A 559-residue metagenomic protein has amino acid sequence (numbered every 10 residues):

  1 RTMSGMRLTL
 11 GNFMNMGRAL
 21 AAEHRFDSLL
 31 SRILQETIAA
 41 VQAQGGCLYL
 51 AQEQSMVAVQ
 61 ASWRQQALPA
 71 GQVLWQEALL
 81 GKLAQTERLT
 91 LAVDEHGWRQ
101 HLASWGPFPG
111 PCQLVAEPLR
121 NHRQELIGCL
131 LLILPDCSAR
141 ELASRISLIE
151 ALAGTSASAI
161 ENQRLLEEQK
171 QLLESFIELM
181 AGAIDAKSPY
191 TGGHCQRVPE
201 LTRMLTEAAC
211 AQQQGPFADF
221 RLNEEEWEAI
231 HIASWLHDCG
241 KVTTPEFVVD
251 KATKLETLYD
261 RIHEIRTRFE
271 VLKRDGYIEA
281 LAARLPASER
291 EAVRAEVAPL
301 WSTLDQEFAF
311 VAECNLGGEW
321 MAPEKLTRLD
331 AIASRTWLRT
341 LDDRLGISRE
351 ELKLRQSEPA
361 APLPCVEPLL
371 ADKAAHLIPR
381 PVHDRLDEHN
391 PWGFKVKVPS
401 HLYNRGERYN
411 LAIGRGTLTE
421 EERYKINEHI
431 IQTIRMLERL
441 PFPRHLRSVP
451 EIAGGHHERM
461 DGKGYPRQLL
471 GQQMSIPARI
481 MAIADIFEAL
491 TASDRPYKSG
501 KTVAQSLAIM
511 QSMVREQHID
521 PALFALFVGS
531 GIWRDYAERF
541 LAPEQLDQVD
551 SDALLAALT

Functional and structural regions predicted by a protein language model:
R1-G5, I127-E150, I160-Q163, L418-E420 (+2 more regions): Regulatory loop-to-helix N-cap segments in sensory/regulatory domains that couple ligand/signal detection
R1-R32, A39-A40, A58-Q60, L165-L179 (+1 more regions): Signal-transmission linkers at sensory-effector interfaces
G17-A22, I33-Q42, L48, A84 (+6 more regions): Short regulatory alpha-helical segment in sensory/regulatory domains of signaling proteins that mediates
A22-Q60, Q66-P69, T191-G192, L205-I230 (+1 more regions): Helix-loop-beta substructure at the N-terminus of cytosolic sensory domains that couple signal/ligand detection
A58, Q66-H101: Acidic/proline- and glycine-rich, intrinsically disordered low-complexity segments that serve as regulatory linkers
C112-R123: A short, aliphatic-rich beta-strand micro-motif
R140-E161, E228, H429, I476 (+1 more regions): Amphipathic alpha-helical "output/dimerization" segments
E178-T559: Histidine- and acidic-residue-rich, metal-dependent catalytic cores
